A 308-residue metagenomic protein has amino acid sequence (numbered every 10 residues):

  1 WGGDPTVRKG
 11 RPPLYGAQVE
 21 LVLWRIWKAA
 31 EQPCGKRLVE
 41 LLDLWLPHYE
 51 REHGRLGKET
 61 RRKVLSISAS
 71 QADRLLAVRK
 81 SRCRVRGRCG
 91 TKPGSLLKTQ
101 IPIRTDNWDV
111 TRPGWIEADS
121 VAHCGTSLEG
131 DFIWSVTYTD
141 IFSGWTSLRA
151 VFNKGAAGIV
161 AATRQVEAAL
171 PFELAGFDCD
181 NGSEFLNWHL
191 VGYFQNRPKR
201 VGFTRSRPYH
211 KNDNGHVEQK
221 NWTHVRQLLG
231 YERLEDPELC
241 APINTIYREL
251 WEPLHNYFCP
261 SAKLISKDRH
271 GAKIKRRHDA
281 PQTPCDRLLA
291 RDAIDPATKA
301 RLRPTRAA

Functional and structural regions predicted by a protein language model:
W1-G176, N181-A308: Secondary-structure boundary/capping micro-motif
